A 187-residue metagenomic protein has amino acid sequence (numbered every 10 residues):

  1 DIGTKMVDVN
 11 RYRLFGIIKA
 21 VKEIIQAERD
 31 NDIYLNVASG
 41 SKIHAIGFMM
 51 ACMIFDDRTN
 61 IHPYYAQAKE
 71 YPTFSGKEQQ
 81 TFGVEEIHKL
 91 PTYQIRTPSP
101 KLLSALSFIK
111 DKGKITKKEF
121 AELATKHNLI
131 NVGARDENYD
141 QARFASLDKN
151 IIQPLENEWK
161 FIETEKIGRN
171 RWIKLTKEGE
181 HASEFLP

Functional and structural regions predicted by a protein language model:
D1-Y34, I43-P187: Long, low-complexity, Lys/Arg-enriched
V37: Short glycine-centered, acidic/aromatic-flanked micro-motifs in structured strand/loop junctions that mark active-site
